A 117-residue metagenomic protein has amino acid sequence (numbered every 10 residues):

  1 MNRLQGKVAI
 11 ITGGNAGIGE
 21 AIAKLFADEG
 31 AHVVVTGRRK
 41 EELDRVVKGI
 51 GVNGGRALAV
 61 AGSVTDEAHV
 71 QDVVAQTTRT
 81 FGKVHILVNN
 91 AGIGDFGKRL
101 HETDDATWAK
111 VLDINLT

Functional and structural regions predicted by a protein language model:
M1-I10: Flexible N-terminal pre-Rossmann segment of NAD(P)-dependent oxidoreductases
V8, N15-A16: Conserved glycine-rich cofactor-binding loop
I11-T12, N89-G92: Structural signature of the Rossmann-like NAD(P)-dependent dehydrogenase/reductase core
E29-R45: Conserved glycine-rich Rossmann-like NAD(P)H-binding loop of the short-chain dehydrogenase/reductase
K40, A61-V73, D105: The beta1-alpha1 cofactor-binding region of Rossmann-like NAD(H)/NADP(H)-dependent oxidoreductases
N53-R56, Q76-L87, F96, T107: A glycine-rich helix->loop->beta "capping" turn within Rossmann-like NAD(P)(H)-dependent oxidoreductase domains
K98-L100, D104-L112: Substrate-binding pocket helix/loop in short-chain dehydrogenase/reductase
